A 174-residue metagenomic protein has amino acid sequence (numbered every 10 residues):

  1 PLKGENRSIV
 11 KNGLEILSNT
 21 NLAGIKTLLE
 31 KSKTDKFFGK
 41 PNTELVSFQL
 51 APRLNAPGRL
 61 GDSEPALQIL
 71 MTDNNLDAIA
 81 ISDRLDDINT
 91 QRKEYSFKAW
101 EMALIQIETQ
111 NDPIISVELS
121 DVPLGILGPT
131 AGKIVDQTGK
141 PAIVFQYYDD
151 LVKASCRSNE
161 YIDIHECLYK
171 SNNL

Functional and structural regions predicted by a protein language model:
P1-L174: Hydrophobic helix-and-loop "lid/oligomerization" segment in the mid-to-C-terminal part of catalytic domains
